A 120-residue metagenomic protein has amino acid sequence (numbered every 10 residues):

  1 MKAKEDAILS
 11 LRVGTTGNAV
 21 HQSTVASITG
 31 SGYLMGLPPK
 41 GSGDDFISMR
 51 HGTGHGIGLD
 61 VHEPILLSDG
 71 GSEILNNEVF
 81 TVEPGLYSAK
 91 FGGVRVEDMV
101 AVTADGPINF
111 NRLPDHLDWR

Functional and structural regions predicted by a protein language model:
M1-R120: Active-site neighborhoods and metal-handling regions in enzymes and metal-associated proteins
